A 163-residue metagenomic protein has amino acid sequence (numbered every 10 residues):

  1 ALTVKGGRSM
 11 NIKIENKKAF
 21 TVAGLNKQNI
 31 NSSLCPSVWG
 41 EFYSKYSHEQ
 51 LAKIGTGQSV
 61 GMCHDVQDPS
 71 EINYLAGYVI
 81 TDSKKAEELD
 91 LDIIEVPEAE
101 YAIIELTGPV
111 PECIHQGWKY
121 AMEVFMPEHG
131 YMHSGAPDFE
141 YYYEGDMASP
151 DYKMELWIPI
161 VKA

Functional and structural regions predicted by a protein language model:
A1-A163: A solvent-exposed interaction/effector surface
